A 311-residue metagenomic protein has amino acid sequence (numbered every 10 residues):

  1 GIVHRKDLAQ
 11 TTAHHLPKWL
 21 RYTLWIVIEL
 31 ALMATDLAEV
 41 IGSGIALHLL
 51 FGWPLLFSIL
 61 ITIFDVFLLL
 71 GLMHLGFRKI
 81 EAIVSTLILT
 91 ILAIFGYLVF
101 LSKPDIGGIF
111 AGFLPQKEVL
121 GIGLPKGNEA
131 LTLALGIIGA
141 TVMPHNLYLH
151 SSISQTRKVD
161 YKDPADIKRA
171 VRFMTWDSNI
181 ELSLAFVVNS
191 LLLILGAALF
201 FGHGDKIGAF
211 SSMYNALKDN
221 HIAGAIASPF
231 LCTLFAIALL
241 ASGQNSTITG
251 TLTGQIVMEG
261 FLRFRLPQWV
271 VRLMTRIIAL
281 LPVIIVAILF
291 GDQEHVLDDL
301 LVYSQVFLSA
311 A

Functional and structural regions predicted by a protein language model:
G1-L20, I45, L75-R78, H203-H221 (+1 more regions): Flexible loop linkers connecting adjacent transmembrane helices in multi-pass alpha-helical membrane transporters
G1-V3, S154-A165, S183-N215, G291: Extracellular/periplasmic helix-exit of transmembrane alpha-helices
V3-M33, L50-P54, N179, L217-L231 (+1 more regions): Transmembrane-helix boundary/entry motifs in multi-pass membrane transporters
D7-H15, V40-S58, Q155-Y161, N215 (+1 more regions): Helix-loop-helix connectors at the membrane interface of multi-pass transporters/channels
K18-R21, L56-I61, I180, G224 (+3 more regions): Loop-to-transmembrane helix boundary motifs in multi-pass membrane proteins
R21-E29, L50-M73, L89-T90, I94 (+2 more regions): Transmembrane alpha-helical segments of multi-pass small-molecule transport proteins
T35-L50, I63-V84, A93, L98-V99 (+1 more regions): Membrane-water interface regions at transmembrane-helix termini and the short interhelical loops of multi-pass membrane
V66, L70, I88-I122, L131-A134 (+1 more regions): Hydrophobic alpha-helical segments and their helix-loop junctions in multi-pass secondary transporters
